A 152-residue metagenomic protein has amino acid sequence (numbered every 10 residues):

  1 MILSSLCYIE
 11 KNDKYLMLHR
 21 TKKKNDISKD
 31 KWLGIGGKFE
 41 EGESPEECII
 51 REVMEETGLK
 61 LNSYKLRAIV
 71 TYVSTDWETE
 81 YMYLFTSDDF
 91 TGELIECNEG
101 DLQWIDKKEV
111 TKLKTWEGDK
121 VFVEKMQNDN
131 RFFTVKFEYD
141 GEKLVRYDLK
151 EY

Functional and structural regions predicted by a protein language model:
M1-M17, K38: Conserved N-terminal beta-strand and adjoining loop/helix that marks the start of the Nudix/MutT-like hydrolase domain
D13-K14, K23, E40, D88-E93 (+1 more regions): Short, charged/polar surface micro-motifs in flexible loops or helix N-caps
K14-L16, T21, N25, R51-E55 (+1 more regions): Recognition helices and adjacent regulatory flanks at domain boundaries
L16-M17, L33, V145: General beta-strand recognition
K23-I27, K31-L33, E41: N-terminal first-folded block
F39-N62, Y72-K125, Y147-Y152: Unchanged
A68: Catalytic phosphate/metal-binding cores of nucleic-acid and nucleotide-processing enzymes, i.e., regions that mediate
M126-Y152: Charged phosphate-binding loop/patch that engages nucleotide di/tri-phosphates or the phosphate backbone of nucleic
